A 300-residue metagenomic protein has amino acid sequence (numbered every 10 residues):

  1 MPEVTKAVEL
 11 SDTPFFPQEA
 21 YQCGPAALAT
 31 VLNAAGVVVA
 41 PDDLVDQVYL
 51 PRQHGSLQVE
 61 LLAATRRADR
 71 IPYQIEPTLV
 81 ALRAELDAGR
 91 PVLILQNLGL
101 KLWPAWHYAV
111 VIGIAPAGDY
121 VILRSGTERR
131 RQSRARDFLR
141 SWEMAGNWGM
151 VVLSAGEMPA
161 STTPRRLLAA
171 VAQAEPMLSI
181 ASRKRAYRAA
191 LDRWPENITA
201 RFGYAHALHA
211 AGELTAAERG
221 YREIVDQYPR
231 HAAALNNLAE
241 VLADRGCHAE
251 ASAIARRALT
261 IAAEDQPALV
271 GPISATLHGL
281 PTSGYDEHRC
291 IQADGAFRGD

Functional and structural regions predicted by a protein language model:
M1-T78, L82, A88, G156-E157 (+6 more regions): Cysteine-nucleophile protease catalytic domains, especially the papain-like/related folds used in DUB/UBL proteases
I71, I75-R124: Active-site-adjacent substructure of cysteine-protease-like catalytic cores
A115-Y204: Noncatalytic regulatory segments and standalone regulatory/sensor domains
R165, T199, A233, P267-A268 (+1 more regions): Start-of-helix register in tetratricopeptide repeats
P195, P229, A263-E264: Short coil turns that delineate tetratricopeptide repeat
G203, N237, G271-P272, T276: Canonical tetratricopeptide repeat
